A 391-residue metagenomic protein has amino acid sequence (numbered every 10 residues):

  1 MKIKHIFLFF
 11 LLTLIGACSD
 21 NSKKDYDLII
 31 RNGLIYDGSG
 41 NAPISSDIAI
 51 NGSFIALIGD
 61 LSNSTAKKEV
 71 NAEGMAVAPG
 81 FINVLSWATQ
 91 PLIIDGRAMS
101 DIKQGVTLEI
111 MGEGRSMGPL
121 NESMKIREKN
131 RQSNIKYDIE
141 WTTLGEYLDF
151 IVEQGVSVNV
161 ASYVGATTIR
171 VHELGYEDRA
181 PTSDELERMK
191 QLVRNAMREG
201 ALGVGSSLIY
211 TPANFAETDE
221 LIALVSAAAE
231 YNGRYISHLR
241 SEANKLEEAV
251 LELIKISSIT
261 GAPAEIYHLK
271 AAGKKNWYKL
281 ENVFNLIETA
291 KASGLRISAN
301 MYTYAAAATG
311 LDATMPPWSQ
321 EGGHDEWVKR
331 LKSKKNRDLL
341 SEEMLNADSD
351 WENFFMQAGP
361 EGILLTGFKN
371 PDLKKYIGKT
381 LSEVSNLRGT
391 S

Functional and structural regions predicted by a protein language model:
K2-F9: Sec-dependent signal peptide recognition, specifically the positively charged N-region followed immediately by
I15-A17: C-terminal motif of bacterial Sec signal peptides marking the signal peptidase cleavage site
S22-L28, I35, S39-G80: Histidine-rich, glycine-flanked metal-binding segment
G33, S53, G74, L85 (+6 more regions): Divalent metal-coordination and catalytic microenvironments
A72-T142: Metal-associated gating/positioning segment near the N- to mid-region
Q90-A98, E185-N195, A249: Short, acidic/polar
L148-I151, V156-S183, M189-Y210, L221 (+4 more regions): Active-site neighborhoods of metal-dependent hydrolases
T218, I222-S237: Alpha-helix-loop-beta-strand connector modules within alpha/beta enzyme cores
